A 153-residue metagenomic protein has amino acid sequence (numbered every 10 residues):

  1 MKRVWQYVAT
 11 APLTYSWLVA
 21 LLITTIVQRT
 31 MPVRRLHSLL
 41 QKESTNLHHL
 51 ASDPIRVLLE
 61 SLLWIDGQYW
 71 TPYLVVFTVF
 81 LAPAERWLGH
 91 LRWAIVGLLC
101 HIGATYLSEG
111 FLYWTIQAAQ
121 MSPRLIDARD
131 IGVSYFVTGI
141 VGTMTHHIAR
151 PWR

Functional and structural regions predicted by a protein language model:
M1-Q41: N-terminal signal-anchor transmembrane alpha helix
W17, W93-H101, D127, I131 (+1 more regions): Alpha-helical transmembrane segments of multi-pass membrane proteins, especially transporters and channels
A20-Q28, A104, S108, T138: Alpha-helical transmembrane segments of multipass membrane proteins
R29-H37, E109, Y113-M121, H147 (+1 more regions): Transmembrane helix-loop junctions in multipass membrane proteins, especially transporters and channels
R29-P83, H90: N-terminal TM1-TM2 helical hairpin plus the immediately adjacent luminal interfacial "cap"
E85-W93, M144-R153: Membrane-helix interface "capping/anchor" motifs
H90-R124: Hydrophobic alpha-helical transmembrane segments of integral membrane proteins
R124-A149: Membrane-interface micro-motifs in multi-pass membrane enzymes
